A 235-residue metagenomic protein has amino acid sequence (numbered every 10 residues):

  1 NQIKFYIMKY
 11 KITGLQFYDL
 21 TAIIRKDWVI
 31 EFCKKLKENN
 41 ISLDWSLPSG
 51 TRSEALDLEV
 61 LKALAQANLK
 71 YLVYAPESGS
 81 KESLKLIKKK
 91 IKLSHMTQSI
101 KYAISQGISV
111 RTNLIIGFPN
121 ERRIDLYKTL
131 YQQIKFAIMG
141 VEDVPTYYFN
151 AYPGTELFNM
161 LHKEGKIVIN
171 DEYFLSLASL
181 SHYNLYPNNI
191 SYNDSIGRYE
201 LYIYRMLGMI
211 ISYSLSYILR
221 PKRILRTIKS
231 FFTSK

Functional and structural regions predicted by a protein language model:
N1-F5, Q98, K128, Q132 (+1 more regions): A non-catalytic, amphipathic alpha-helix used as a structural packing/dimerization or gating element in enzyme scaffolds
N1-R111, I116-F118, D143: Conserved SAM/AdoMet-binding glycine-rich loop
R25-F32, R123-L126, N159, S234: Short glycine/threonine-rich loop-to-helix capping motif typified by GTGT followed within a few residues by an Asp-Pro
F32-C33, K88-I91, T129, M160-G165: Short secondary-structure boundary/capping segments
V60, P119-A137: Catalytic cores of alpha/beta
Y147: Short functional hotspots where side chains directly engage DNA or cofactors
N150, G154: Glycine-rich beta-alpha loop elements in corrinoid/cobalamin-binding modules across cobalamin-dependent enzymes
E156-K235: Radical SAM enzyme core and accessory elements
